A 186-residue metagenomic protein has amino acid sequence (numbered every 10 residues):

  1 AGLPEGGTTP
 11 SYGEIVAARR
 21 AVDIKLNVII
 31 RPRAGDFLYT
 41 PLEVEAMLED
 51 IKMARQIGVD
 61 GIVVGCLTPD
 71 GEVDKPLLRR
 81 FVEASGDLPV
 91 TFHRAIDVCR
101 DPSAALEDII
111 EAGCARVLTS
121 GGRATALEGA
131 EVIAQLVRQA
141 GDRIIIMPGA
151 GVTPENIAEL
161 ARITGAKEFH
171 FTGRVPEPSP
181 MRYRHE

Functional and structural regions predicted by a protein language model:
A1-G7, M53-P69, C114-L127, T164-H185: Glycine-rich phosphate-binding active-site loops on the catalytic face of alpha/beta enzymes
A1-L3, I29-G35, L67-P69, A95-D97 (+3 more regions): Active-site beta-loop-alpha junctions enriched in small/polar residues
G7, Y39-E43, D70: Short secondary-structure transition/capping motifs
G7-A34, V73-A95, E128-P154, E186: Alpha-helix-loop-beta-strand connector modules within alpha/beta enzyme cores
P10, E43-A46, V73, R100-D101 (+1 more regions): Short secondary-structure boundary/capping elements
I15-A17, M47-Q56, P76-R80, A105: Short, charged beta->alpha transition segments
D36-M53, D97-A112, L136-I146, V152-F171: Catalytic cores of alpha/beta
G58-G113: Hydrophobic, well-structured mid-protein blocks that either form specific transmembrane helices
